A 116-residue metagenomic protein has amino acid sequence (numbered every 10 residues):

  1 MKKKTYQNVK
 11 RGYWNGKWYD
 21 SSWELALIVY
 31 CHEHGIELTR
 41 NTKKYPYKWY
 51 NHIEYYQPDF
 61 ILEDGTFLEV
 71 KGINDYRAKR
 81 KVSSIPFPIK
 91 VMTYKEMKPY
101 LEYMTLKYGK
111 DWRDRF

Functional and structural regions predicted by a protein language model:
M1-F116: Electrostatic, structured charged patches in enzyme active sites and in nucleic-acid/phosphate-binding
